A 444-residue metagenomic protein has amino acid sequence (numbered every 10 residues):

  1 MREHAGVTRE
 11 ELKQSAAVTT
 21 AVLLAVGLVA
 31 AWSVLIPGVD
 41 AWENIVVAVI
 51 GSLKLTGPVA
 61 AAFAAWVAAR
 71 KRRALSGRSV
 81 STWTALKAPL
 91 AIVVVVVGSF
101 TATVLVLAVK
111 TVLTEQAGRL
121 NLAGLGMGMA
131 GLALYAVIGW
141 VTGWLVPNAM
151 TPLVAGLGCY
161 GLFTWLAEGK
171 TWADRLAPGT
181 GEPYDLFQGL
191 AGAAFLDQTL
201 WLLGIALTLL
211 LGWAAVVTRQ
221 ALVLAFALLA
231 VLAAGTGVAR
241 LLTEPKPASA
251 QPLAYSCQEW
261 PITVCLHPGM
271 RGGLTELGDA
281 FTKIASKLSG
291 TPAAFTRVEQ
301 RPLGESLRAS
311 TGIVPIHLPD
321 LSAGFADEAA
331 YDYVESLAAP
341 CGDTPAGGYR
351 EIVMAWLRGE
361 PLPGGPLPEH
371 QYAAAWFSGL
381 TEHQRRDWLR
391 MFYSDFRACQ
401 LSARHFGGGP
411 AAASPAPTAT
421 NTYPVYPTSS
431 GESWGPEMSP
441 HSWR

Functional and structural regions predicted by a protein language model:
R2-I36, E43, P89-L207: Hydrophobic alpha-helical segments
S33-L35, W66-R72, L145-V146, L210-Q220: Structural signal for the C-terminal ends of transmembrane alpha-helices and the immediately following loop
E43-K71: Long, hydrophobic alpha-helical segments
A60-G98: Helix-loop-helix units of permease transmembrane domains in multi-pass membrane transporters, especially ABC
G77-L86, G143-N148, A214-L224: Membrane-interface helix-boundary motifs at transmembrane edges
A214-A250: Internal/C-terminal transmembrane anchor helices
A250-C265: Short extracytoplasmic/periplasmic juxtamembrane "stem" segments immediately C-terminal to an N-terminal membrane anchor
P261-L274, G278-S286, G290-R444: Extended repeat-based interaction scaffolds and adjacent low-complexity, acidic/S/T/P-biased segments that form broad
